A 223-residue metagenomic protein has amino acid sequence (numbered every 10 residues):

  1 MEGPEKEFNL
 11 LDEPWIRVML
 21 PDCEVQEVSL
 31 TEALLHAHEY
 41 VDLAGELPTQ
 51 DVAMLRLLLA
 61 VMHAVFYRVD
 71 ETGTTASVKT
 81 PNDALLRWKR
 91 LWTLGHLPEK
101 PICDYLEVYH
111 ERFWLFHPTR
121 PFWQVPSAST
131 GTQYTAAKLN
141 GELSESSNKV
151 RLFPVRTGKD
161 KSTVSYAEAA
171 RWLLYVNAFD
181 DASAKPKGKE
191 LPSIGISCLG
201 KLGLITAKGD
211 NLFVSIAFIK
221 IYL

Functional and structural regions predicted by a protein language model:
M1-L223: Conserved small-residue
